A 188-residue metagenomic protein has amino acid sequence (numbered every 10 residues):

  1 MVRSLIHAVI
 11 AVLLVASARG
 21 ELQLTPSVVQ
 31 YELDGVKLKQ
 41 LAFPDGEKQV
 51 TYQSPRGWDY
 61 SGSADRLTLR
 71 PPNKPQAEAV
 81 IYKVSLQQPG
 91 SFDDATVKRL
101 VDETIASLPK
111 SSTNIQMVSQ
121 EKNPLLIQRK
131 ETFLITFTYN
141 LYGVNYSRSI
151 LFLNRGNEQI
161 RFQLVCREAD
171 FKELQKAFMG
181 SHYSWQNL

Functional and structural regions predicted by a protein language model:
V2-I6, A16-A77, Y82-P89, E103 (+4 more regions): N-terminal targeting sequences that direct proteins away from the cytosol to non-cytosolic compartments
G90-A95: Short, conserved charged micro-motifs
V97-E103: Acidic/proline- and glycine-rich, intrinsically disordered low-complexity segments that serve as regulatory linkers
Q128-T132: A short, glycine/Asx- and small/polar-enriched loop/turn that sits immediately N-terminal to a beta-strand
F133-L141: Short beta-strand segments that buttress and anchor functional surface loops
F137, R148-N154: Hydrophobic/aromatic beta-strand elements that line small-molecule binding cavities or substrate pockets in beta-rich
